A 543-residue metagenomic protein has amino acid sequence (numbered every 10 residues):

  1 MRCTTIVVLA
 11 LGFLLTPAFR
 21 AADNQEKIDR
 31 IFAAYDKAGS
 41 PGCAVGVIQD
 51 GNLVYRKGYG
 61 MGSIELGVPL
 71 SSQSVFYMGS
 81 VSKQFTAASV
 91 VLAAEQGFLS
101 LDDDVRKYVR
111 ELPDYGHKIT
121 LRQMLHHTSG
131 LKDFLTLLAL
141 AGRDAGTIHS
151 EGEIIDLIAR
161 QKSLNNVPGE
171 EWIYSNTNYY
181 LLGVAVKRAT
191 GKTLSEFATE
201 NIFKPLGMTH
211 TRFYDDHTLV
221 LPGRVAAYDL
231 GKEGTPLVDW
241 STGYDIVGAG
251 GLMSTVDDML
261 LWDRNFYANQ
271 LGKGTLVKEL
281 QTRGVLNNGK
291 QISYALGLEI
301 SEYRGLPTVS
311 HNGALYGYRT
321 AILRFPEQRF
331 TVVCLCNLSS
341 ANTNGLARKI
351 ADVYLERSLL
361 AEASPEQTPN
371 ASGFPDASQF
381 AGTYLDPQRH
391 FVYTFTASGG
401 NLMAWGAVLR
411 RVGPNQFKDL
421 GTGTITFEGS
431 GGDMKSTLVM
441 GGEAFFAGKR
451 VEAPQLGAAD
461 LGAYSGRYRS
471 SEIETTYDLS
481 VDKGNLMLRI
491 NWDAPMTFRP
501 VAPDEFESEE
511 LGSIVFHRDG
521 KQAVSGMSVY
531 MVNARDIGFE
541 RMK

Functional and structural regions predicted by a protein language model:
R2-L70, V75-F76, L92-S100, H126-L131 (+6 more regions): N-terminal leader/targeting segments and the immediately adjacent pre-domain N-terminus
A21-R56, K187-K192, E196-T199, K204 (+1 more regions): Catalytic loop of the DD-peptidase/beta-lactamase superfamily, centered on the K-T-G motif and neighboring
N24, S74, L101, H117 (+5 more regions): Residue-level signature of the cytosolic catalytic core of signaling kinases
K27, Y77-V81, A93-A139, R160-S163 (+3 more regions): Active-site helix/loop module of the DD-peptidase/beta-lactamase fold, centered on the serine-lysine SxxK catalytic
A34-A44, E65-H127, L164-T177, V247-G250 (+2 more regions): Short active-site loop at a secondary-structure junction that contains or immediately precedes the catalytic residue(s)
Y59, L70, L112, L131 (+8 more regions): Short clusters of hydrophobic/aromatic residues that line enzyme substrate/ligand-binding pockets
M61-S63, D104-E111, L138-R143, H217 (+2 more regions): Short linear capping/connector segments at secondary-structure termini
L135-V220, P236-L260, T275-V277, T320: Catalytic-site signature segments of enzymes, centered on catalytic residues
